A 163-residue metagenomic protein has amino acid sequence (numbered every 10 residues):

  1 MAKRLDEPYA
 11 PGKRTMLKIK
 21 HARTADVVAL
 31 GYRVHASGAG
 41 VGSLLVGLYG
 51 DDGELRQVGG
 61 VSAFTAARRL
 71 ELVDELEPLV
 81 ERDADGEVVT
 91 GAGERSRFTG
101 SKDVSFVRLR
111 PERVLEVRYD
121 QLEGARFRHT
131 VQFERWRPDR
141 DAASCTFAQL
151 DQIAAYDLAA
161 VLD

Functional and structural regions predicted by a protein language model:
M1-D163: Catalytic cores of nucleic-acid ligases and guanylyltransferases
